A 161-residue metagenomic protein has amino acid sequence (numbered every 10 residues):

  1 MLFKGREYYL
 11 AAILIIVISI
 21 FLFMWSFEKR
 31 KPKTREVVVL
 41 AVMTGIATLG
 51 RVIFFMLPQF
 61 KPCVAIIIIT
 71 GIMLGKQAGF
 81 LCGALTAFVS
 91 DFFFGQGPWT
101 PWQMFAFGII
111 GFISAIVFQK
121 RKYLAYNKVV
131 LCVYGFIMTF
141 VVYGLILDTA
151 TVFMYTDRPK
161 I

Functional and structural regions predicted by a protein language model:
M1, T44-V52, A87-F93, F136-I146: Aromatic-anchored segments of alpha-helical transmembrane domains
M1-I13, M56, K61, Y123-I161: Membrane-embedded alpha-helical hairpins and interfacial helices in multi-pass inner-membrane proteins
M1-I68: Hydrophobic transmembrane alpha-helices
S19-F23, I68-Q77, I109-I116: Alpha-helical transmembrane segments and their membrane-interface exit regions
S26-R35, K120-L131: Membrane-interface helix-boundary motifs at transmembrane edges
K29-T34, G71-C82: Membrane-helix interface "capping/anchor" motifs
V37-V42, A65, F80-A84, P101-F105 (+1 more regions): Hydrophobic alpha-helical transmembrane segments
L49-V64, A84-F118: Interfacial aromatic-anchored transmembrane helix boundaries in multi-pass membrane proteins
